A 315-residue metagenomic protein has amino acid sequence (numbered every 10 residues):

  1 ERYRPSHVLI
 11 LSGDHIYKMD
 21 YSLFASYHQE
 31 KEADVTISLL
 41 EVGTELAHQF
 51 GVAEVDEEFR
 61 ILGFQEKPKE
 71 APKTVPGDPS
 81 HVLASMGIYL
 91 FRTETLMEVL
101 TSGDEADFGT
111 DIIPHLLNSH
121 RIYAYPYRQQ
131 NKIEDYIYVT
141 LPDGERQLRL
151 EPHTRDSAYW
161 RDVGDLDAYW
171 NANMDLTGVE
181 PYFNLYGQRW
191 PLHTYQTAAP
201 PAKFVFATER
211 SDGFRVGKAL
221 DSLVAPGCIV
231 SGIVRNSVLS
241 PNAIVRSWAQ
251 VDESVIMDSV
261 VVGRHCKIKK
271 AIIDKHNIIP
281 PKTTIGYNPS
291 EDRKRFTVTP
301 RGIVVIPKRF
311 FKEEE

Functional and structural regions predicted by a protein language model:
R2-P5: Glycine-rich phosphate-binding loop signature in dinucleotide/nucleotide-binding domains
V8: Short aromatic/hydrophobic "clamp" motif used to bind/position activated sugar donors
L11-S12, R92: A secondary-structure boundary/capping signal
S12-G13, Y21: Short acidic donor-binding/metal-coordinating loop in glycosyltransferase active sites
D14, D56, D162: Acidic active-site catalytic centers that drive phospho-/nucleotidyl reactions and related ester hydrolyses
K18-L90, S102-D104, L117-H120: Conserved core of the sugar-phosphate nucleotidyltransferase
L23-Y27, T95, I112: Alpha-helical scaffold elements adjacent to nucleotide-binding pockets in ATP/GTP-utilizing enzyme cores
E94, T101-E315: Left-handed beta-helix
